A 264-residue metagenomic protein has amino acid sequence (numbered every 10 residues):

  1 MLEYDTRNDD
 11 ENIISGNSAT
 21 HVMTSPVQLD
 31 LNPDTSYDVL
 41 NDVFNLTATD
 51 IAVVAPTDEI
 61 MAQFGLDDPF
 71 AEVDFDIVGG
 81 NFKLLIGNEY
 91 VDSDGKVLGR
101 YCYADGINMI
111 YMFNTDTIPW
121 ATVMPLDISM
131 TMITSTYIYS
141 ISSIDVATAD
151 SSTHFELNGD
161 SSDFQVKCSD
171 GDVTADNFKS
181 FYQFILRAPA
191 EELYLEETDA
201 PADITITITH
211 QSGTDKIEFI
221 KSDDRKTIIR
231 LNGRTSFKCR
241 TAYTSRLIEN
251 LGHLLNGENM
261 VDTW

Functional and structural regions predicted by a protein language model:
M1-W264: Secondary-structure "cap/kink" motif recognition
